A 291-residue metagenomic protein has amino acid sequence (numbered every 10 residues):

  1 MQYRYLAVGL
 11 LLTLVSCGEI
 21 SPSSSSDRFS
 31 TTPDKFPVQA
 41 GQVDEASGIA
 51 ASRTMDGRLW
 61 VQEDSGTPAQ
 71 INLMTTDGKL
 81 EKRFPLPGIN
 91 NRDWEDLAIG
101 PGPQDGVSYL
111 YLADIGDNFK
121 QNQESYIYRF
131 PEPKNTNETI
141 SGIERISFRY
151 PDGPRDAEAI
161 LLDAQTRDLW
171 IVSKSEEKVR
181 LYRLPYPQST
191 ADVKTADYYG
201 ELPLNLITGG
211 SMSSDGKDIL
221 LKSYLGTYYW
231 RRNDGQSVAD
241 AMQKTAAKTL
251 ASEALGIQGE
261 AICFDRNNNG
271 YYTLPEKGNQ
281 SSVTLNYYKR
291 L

Functional and structural regions predicted by a protein language model:
M1-A7: Bacterial N-terminal signal peptides that target proteins for export
V8-L12: Hydrophobic helical h-region of N-terminal Sec-dependent signal peptides in bacterial secretory/periplasmic proteins
L14-S16: C-terminal motif of bacterial Sec signal peptides marking the signal peptidase cleavage site
G18-L291: Sequence/structural signature of beta-propeller domains
